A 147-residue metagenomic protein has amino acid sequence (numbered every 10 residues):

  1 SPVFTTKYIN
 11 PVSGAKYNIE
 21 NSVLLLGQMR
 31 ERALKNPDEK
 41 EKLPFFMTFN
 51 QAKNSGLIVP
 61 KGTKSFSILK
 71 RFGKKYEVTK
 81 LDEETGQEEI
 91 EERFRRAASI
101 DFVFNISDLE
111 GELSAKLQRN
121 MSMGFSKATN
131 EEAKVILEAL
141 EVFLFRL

Functional and structural regions predicted by a protein language model:
S1-R146: N-terminal accessory/interface modules of nucleic-acid-binding and processing proteins
